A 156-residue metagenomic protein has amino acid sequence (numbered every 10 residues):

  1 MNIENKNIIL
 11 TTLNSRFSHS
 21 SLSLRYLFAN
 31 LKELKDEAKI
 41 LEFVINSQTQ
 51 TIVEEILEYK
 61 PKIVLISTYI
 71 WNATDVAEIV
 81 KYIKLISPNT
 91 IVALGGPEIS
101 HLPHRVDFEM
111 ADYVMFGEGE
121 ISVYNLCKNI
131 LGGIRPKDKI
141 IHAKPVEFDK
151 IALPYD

Functional and structural regions predicted by a protein language model:
M1-D156: Acidic, low-complexity intrinsically disordered segments
